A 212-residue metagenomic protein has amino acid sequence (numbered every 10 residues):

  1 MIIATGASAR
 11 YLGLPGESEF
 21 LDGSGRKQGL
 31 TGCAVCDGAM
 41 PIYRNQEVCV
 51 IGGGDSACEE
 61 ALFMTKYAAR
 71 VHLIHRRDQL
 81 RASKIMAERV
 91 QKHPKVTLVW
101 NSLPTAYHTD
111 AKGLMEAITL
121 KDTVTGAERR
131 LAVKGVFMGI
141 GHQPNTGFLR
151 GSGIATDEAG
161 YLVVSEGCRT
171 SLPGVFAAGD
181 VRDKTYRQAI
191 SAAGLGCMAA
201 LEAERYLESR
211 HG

Functional and structural regions predicted by a protein language model:
M1-I3, T65-E166, R205-G212: A Rossmann-like FAD-binding core segment of flavoenzymes
S8, G13, S18-I42, I140-Y186 (+2 more regions): FAD-site-proximal beta/loop scaffold in flavoenzymes
G52-G54: Glycine-rich Rossmann-fold phosphate-binding loop(s) that bind the pyrophosphate of adenine dinucleotide cofactors
A57: N-terminal Rossmann-fold NAD(P) dinucleotide-binding loop
S191-L207: An active-site-proximal "capping" alpha-helix that borders the catalytic cofactor pocket
